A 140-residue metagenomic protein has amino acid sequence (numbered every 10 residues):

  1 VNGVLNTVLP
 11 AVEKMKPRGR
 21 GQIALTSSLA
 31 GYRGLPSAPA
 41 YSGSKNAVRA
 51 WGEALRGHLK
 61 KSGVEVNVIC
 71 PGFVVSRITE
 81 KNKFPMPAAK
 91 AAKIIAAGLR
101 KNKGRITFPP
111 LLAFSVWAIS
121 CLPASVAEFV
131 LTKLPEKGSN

Functional and structural regions predicted by a protein language model:
V8, S44: Active-site helix of classical SDR
P10-G19: A short helix-coil junction within the Rossmann-fold of NAD(P)-dependent oxidoreductases
K16-P17, L59-K61, V74: A short hydrophobic alpha-helix cap/turn motif
S28: Residue(s) in the substrate-gating loop at a strand-loop-helix junction that position the organic substrate next
R33, A54-V64: Active-site-adjacent segment of SDR/Rossmann-fold oxidoreductases
R33-P39: Active-site loop immediately N-terminal to the catalytic Tyr-X3-Lys motif of short-chain dehydrogenase/reductase
V68, E80-W117: C-terminal helical subdomain
